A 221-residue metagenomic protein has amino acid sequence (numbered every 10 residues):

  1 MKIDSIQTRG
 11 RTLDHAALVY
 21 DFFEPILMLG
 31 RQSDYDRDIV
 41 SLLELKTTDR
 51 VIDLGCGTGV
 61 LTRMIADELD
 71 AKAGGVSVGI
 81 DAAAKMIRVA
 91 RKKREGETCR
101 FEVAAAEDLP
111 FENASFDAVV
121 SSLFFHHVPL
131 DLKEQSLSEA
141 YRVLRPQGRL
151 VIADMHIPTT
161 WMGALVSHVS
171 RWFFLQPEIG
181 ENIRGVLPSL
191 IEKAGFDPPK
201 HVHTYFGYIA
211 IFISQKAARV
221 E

Functional and structural regions predicted by a protein language model:
M1-D21: N-terminal, positively charged/glycine-rich alpha-helical extensions of SAM-dependent methyltransferases
D4-Q7, F23, V151-A194, P198-Y205 (+1 more regions): C-terminal alpha-helical "lid/dimerization" subdomain adjacent to the S-adenosyl-L-methionine
A17-R31: Class I SAM-dependent methyltransferase Rossmann-like catalytic core, especially the SAM/SAH-binding loop
G30-T47, M64: Conserved alpha-helix/loop element of class I SAM-dependent methyltransferases that forms part of the SAM/SAH-binding
I52-D108: Class I SAM-dependent methyltransferase SAM/SAH-binding core
E107-A118: A short acidic, Gly/Pro-enriched loop at the edge of an enzyme's catalytic core that lines a small-molecule cofactor
A118-D131: A short SAM/SAH-binding and catalytic strip from SAM-dependent methyltransferases
E134-P146: A short glycine-rich, Lys/Arg-flanked "PGG" loop and its adjoining helix->strand segment in the class I
